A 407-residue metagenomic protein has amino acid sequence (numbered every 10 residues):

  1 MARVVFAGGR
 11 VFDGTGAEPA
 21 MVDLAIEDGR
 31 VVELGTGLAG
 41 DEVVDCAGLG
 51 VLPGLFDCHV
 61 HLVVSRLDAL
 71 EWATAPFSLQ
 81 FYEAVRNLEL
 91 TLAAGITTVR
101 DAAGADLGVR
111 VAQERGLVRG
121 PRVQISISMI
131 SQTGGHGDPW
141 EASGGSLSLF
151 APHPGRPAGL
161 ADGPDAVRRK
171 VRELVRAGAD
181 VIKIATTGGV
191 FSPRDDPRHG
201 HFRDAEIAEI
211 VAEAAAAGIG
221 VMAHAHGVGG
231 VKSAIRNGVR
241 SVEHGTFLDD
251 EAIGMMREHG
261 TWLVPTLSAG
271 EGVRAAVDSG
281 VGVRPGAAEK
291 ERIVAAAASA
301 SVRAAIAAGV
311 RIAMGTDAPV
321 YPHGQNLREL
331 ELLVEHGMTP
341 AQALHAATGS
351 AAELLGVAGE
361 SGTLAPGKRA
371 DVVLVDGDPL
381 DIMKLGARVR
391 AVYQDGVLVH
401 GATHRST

Functional and structural regions predicted by a protein language model:
M1-V5, V11-L52: Histidine-rich, glycine-flanked metal-binding segment
G8, L49, H59-V63, H224 (+1 more regions): Histidine-centered divalent metal-coordination motifs
G9-F12, A347-G349, E353, P366-T407: C-terminal cap of metal-dependent C-N hydrolases
L49-R115, T133-W140, A205, G229 (+1 more regions): Metal-associated gating/positioning segment near the N- to mid-region
V63-Q80, R86-L92, G120, I127 (+3 more regions): Active-site gating loops and adjacent loop-to-helix segments of metal-dependent hydrolytic enzymes
Y82-V109, G120-M129, A179-P193, G220 (+2 more regions): Divalent metal-dependent hydrolysis catalytic cores, especially in the metallo-beta-lactamase
P164-L263, S279-V281, E291-R311: Histidine/acidic residue-rich metal-binding segments in metalloenzymes
A216, V281-G286, R292-P379: His/Asp/Glu-enriched, well-ordered alpha-helical/loop segment that forms or immediately abuts the divalent-metal
